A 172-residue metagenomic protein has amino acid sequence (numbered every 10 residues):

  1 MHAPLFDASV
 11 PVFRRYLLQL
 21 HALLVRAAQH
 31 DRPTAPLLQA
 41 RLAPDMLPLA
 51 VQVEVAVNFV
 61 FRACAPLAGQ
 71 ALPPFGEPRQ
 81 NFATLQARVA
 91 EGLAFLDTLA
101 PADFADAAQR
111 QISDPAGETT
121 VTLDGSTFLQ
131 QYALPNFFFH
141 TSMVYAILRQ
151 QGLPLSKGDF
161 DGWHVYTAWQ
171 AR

Functional and structural regions predicted by a protein language model:
H2-R15, P36-N58, G76-R88, P115-N136 (+1 more regions): Alpha-helical scaffold segments that form or flank carboxylate-/histidine-based iron centers
L17, H21-A28, F61-C64, A90-D97 (+1 more regions): Structural signal for well-ordered, non-membrane alpha-helices
Q29-P36: Short alpha-helical hairpin
D45-P73, G92-A100: Conserved alpha-helical segments that form or flank metal/cofactor-binding pockets of metalloenzymes
P66-L72, D97-T120, G125, Y132: A structural boundary/capping signal
T84-E91, A100-D103: Mid-length scaffold segments of soluble, non-membrane domains
L123-L155: Conserved helix-adjacent loop modules within structured domains
R149-R172: C-terminal end-helix/capping segment
